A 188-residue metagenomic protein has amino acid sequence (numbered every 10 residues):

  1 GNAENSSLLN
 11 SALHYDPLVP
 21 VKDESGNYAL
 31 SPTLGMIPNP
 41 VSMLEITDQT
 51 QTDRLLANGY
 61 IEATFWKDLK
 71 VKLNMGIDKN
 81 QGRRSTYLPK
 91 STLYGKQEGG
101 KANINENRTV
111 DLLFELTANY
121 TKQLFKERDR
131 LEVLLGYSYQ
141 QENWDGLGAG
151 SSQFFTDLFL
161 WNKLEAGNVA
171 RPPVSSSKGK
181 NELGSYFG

Functional and structural regions predicted by a protein language model:
G1-R54, N74-S185: Surface-exposed loop/interface segments of Gram-negative outer-membrane beta-barrel transport/assembly proteins
E62-I77: A conserved hydrophobic secondary-structure block that centers on an alpha-helix together with its immediately flanking
